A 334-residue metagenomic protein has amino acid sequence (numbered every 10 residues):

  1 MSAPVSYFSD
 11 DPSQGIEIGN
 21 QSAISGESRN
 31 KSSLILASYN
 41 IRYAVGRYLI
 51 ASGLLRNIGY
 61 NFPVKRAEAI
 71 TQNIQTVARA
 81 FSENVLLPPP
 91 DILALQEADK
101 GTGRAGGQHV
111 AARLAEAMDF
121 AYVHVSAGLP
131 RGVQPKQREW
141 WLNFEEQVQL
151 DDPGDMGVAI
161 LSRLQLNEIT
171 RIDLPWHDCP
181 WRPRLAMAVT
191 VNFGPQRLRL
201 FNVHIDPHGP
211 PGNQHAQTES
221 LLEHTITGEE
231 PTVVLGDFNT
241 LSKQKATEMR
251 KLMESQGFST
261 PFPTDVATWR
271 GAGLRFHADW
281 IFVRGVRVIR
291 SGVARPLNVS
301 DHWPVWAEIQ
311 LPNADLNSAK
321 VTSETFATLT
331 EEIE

Functional and structural regions predicted by a protein language model:
M1-F120, H124-W140, E145, N313-E334: N-terminal, active-site-proximal structural segment of metallo-dependent hydrolase catalytic domains
M1-G26, L166, R171-H177, T190-N192 (+4 more regions): Metal-dependent phosphoester-hydrolase catalytic domains
S25-L36, R47-Y48, G154, V158-T170 (+2 more regions): Beta-strand-turn-beta hairpins that frame and shape the catalytic cleft of phosphate-ester-processing enzymes
I35-I41, N73, V77-A105, A127 (+6 more regions): Active-site beta-strand/loop signature of hydrolases that rely on acidic residues for catalysis
F62-E68, A98-G101, T170-C179, V203-P211: Surface-exposed cleft-lining segments at the edges of enzyme active sites
R66-R79, G106, P153, W181-P183 (+1 more regions): Soluble or luminal CAZymes and related metallo-dependent hydrolases
Q137-I160: Extended active-site neighborhood of metal-dependent phosphoesterases/phosphodiesterases
